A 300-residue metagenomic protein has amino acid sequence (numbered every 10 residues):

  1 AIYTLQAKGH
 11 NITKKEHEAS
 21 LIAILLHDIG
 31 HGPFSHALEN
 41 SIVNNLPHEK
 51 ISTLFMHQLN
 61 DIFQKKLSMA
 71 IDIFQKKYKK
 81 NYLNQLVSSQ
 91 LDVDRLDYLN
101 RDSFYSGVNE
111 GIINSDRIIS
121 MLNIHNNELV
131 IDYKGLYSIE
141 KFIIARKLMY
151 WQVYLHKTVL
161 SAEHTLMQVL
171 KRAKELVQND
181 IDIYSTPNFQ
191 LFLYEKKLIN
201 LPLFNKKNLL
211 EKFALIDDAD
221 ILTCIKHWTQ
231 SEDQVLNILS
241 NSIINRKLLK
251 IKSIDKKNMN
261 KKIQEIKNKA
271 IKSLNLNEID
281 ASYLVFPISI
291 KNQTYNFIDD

Functional and structural regions predicted by a protein language model:
A1-A19, I29, P33-D300: Histidine-centered, transition-metal-coordinating active-site segments
L21-L25: An N-terminal, globular interaction/scaffold subdomain
